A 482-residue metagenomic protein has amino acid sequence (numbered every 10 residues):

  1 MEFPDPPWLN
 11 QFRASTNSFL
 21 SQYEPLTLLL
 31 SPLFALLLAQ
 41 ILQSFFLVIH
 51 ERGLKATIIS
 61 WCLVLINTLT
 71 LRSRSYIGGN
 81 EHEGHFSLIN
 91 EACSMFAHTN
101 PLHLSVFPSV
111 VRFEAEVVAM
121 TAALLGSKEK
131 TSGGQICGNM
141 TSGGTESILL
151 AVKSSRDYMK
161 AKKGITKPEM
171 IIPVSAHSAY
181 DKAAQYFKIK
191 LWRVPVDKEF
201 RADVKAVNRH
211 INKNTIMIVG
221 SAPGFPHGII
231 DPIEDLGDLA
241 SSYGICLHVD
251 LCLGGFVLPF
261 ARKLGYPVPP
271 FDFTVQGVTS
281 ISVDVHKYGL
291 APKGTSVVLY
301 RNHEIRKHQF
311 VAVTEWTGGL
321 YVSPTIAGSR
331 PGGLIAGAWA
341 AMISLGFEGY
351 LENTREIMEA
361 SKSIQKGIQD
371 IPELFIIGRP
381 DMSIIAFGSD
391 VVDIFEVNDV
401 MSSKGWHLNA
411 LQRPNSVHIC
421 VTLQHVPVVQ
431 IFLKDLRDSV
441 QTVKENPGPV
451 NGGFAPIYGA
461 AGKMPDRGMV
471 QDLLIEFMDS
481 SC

Functional and structural regions predicted by a protein language model:
M1-V111, A115-A119, A123, K128-T131 (+5 more regions): Non-catalytic terminal extensions of PLP-dependent enzymes
V106-V110, G138-T145, I172-V174, L411: Active-site nucleophile and cofactor-binding loops and adjacent substrate-binding regions of central metabolic enzymes
E114, V118, G134-I165, A179-A183: Conserved beta-loop-alpha segment that forms the PLP phosphate-binding cup at the N-terminus of a helix
M159-I216: PLP-dependent aminotransferase-like
D197, N212, I218-V219, V450-A460: Pyridoxal 5′-phosphate
A202-V249: Active-site phosphate-binding strand-loop segment of PLP-dependent enzymes
I216, Y243, H248, F260-S383 (+3 more regions): Active-site C-terminal subdomain of aminotransferase-like
